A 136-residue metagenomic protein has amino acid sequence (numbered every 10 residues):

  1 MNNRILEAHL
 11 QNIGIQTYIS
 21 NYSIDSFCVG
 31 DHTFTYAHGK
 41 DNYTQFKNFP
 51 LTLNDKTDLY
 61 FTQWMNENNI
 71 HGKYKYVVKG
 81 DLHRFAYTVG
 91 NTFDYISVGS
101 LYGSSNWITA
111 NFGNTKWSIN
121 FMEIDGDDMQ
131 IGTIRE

Functional and structural regions predicted by a protein language model:
M1-Y18: Active-site neighborhood of divalent metal-dependent phosphoester bond hydrolases
N12-I15, N21, T33-T35, K40-Q130: Conserved beta-sheet core of the metallophosphoesterase superfamily
I24-S26: Short, surface-exposed beta-strand/loop micro-motifs that present aromatic residues
C28-D31: Short strand-coil-strand connectors
I131-E136: C-terminal lobe/lid and adjacent interdomain/linker elements of RecA-like ASCE P-loop ATPase modules
